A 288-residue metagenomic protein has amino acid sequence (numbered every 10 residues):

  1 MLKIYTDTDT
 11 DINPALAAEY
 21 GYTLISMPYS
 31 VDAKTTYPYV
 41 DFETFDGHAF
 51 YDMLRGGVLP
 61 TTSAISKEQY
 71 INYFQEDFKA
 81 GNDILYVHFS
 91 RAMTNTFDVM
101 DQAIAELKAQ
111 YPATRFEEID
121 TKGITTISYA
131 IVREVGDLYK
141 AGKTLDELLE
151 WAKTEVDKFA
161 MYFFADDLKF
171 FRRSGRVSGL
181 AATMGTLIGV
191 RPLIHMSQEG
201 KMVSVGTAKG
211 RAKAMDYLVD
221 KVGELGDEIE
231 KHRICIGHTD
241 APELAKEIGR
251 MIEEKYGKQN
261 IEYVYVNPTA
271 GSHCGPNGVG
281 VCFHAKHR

Functional and structural regions predicted by a protein language model:
K3, D9-S30, K34, A92-T96 (+3 more regions): Mixed-charge interfacial surface used for oligomerization/domain docking and macromolecular partner engagement
K3-A64, Q69: N-terminal glycine-rich anion-binding loop in soluble enzyme alpha/beta folds
G57-I65, H88-N95, G123: Short coil/turn segments at secondary-structure boundaries
Q69-D101: N-terminal glycine-rich phosphate/adenylate-binding segment common to multiple enzyme folds
N82-L85, T114-E118: Short, flexible active-site-proximal loops enriched in glycine and acidic residues
